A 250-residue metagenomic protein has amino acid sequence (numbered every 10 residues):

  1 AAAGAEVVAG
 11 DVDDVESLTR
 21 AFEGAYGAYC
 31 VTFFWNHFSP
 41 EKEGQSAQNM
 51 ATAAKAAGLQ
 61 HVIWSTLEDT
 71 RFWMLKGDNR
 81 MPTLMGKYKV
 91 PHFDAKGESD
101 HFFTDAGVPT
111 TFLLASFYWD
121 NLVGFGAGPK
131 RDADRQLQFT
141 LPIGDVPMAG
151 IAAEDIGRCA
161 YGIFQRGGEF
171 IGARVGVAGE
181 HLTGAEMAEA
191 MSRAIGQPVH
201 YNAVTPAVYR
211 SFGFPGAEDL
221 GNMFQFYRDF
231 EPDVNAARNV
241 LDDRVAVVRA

Functional and structural regions predicted by a protein language model:
A1-A3, D13-Q45, T52-I63, L67-H200 (+2 more regions): Oxidoreductase cofactor-interface core, primarily capturing Rossmann-like NAD(P)-dependent enzymes
G10: Cofactor-binding loops of NAD(P)H-dependent oxidoreductases, dominated by short-chain dehydrogenase/reductases
F170, P206-A250: A hydrophobic C-terminal alpha-helical subdomain
